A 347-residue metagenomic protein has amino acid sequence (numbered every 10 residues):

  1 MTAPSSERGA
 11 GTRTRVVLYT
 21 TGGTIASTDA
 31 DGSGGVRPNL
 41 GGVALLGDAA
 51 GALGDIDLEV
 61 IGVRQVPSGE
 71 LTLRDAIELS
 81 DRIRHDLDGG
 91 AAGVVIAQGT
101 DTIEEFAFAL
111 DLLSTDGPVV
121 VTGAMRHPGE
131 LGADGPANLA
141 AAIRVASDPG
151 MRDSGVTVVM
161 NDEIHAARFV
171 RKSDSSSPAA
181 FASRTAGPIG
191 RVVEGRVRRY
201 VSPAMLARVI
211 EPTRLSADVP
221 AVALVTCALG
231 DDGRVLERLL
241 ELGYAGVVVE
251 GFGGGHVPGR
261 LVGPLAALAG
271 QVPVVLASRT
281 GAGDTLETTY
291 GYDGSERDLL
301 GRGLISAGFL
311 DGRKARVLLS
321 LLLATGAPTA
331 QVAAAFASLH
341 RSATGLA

Functional and structural regions predicted by a protein language model:
M1-H85, A282, S306: ATP/NTP phosphate-donor binding region
A10-R15, Y19-A26, G42-A52, A166-G254 (+1 more regions): Accessory alpha-helical/coil subdomains and C-terminal extensions that flank or cap enzyme catalytic cores
G23-A26, G99-E104, E163-H165, F252-H256 (+1 more regions): Gly/Ser/Thr-rich loops at beta-strand to alpha-helix junctions that form or flank small-molecule/cofactor-binding
G32-G42, T102, F108-V120, G135-A141 (+2 more regions): A glycine- and small-aliphatic-rich helix-loop capping segment at beta-alpha/alpha-beta transitions that lines
G89-I103, L242-G253: Short acidic, glycine-rich surface-loop motifs adjacent to enzyme active sites
I96-G117, V257-A266: Short Gly/Thr/Asp-enriched flexible loops that form oxyanion-binding sites at enzyme active sites
V121-V193: Internal gly/pro-rich beta-alpha loop/helix module that stabilizes soluble enzyme cofactors or their anionic handles
G255, G259-A347: ATP/nucleoside-binding phosphotransfer catalytic cores, i.e., glycine-rich phosphate-binding loops
